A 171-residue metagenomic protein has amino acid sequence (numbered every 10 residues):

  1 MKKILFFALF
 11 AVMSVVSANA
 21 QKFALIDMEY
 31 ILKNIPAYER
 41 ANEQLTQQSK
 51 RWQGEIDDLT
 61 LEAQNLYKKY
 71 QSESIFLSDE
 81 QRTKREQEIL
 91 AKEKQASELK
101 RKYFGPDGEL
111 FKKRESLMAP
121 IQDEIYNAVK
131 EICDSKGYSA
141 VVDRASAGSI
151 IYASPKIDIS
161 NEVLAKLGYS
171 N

Functional and structural regions predicted by a protein language model:
I4-S14: Sec-dependent N-terminal signal peptides
V15-A20: Sec/Tat signal peptide C-region and signal peptidase I cleavage site
Q21-K136, A140-S146, S170: Amphipathic alpha-helical segments
I151-A153: Short, exposed beta-strand-loop hairpins at the edges of beta-sheets in extracellular/periplasmic proteins
